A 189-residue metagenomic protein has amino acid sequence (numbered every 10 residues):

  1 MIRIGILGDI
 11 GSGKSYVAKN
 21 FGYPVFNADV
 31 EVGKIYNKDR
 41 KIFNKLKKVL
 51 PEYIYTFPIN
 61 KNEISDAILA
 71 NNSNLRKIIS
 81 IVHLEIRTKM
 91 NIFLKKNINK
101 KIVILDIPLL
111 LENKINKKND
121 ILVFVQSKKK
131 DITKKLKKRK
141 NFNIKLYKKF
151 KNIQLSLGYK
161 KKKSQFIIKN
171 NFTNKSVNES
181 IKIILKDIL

Functional and structural regions predicted by a protein language model:
I4-I6: Hydrophobic anchor at the beta1->P-loop junction of P-loop NTPases
D9: P-loop (Walker A) phosphate-binding loop of NTP-binding proteins
S12: ATP-binding Walker
S15: Walker A/P-loop
G33-N99: ATP-dependent small-molecule kinase phosphotransfer cores that center on conserved nucleotide phosphate-binding segments
K89-M90, I98, K117-K118, K138-L189: Small-molecule kinase domains that catalyze NTP-dependent phosphoryl transfer to phosphate-bearing small molecules
K89-N97, I102-R139: ATP-dependent NMP and nucleoside kinases share a basic, alpha-helical "lid"
